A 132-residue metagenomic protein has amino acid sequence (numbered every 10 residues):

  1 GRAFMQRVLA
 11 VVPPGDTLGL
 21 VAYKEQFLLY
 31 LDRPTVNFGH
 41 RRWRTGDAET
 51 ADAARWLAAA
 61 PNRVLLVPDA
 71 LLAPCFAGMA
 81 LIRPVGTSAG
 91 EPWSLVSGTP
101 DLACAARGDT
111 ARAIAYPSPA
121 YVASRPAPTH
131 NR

Functional and structural regions predicted by a protein language model:
G1-A77, T87-E91, L95-G98, A115-R125: Short periplasmic/luminal acceptor-recognition loop of GT-C membrane glycosyltransferases, typified by
I82-P84: A short alpha->loop->secondary-structure connector
L102-R132: Flexible, solvent-exposed extracytoplasmic
